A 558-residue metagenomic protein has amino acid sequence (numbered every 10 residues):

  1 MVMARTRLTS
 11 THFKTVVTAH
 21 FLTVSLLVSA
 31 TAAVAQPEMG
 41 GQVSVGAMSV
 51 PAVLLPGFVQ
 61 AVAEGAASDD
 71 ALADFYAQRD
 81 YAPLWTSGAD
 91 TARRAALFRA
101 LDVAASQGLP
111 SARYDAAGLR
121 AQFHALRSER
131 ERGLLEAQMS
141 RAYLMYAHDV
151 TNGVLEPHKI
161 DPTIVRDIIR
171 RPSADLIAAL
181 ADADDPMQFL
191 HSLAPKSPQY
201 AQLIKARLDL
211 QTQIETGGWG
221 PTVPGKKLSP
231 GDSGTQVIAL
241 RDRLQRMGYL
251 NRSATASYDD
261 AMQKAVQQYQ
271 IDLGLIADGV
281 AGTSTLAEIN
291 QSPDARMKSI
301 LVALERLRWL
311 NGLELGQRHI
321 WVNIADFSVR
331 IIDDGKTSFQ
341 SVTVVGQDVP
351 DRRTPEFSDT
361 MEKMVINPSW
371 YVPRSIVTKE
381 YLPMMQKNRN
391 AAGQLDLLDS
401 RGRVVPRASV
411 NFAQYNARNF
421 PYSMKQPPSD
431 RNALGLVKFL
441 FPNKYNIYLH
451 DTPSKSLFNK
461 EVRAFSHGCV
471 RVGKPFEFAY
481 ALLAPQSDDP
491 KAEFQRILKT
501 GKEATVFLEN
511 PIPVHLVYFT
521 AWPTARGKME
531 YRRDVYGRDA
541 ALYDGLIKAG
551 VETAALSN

Functional and structural regions predicted by a protein language model:
M1-F13: N-terminal secretory signal peptides that target proteins for export/translocation
M1-M3, S29-A33, L397: Short intrinsically disordered, low-complexity coil segments enriched in acidic
T6, F21, A32-A35: Short stretches within intrinsically disordered, low-complexity N-terminal or propeptide regions
V16-S29: Bacterial N-terminal signal peptides
V34-F75, A137, R141-L144, I164-V165 (+1 more regions): Well-ordered beta-sheet/strand-loop patches within structured domains
Q36-I168: Cationic-aromatic interfacial patches
